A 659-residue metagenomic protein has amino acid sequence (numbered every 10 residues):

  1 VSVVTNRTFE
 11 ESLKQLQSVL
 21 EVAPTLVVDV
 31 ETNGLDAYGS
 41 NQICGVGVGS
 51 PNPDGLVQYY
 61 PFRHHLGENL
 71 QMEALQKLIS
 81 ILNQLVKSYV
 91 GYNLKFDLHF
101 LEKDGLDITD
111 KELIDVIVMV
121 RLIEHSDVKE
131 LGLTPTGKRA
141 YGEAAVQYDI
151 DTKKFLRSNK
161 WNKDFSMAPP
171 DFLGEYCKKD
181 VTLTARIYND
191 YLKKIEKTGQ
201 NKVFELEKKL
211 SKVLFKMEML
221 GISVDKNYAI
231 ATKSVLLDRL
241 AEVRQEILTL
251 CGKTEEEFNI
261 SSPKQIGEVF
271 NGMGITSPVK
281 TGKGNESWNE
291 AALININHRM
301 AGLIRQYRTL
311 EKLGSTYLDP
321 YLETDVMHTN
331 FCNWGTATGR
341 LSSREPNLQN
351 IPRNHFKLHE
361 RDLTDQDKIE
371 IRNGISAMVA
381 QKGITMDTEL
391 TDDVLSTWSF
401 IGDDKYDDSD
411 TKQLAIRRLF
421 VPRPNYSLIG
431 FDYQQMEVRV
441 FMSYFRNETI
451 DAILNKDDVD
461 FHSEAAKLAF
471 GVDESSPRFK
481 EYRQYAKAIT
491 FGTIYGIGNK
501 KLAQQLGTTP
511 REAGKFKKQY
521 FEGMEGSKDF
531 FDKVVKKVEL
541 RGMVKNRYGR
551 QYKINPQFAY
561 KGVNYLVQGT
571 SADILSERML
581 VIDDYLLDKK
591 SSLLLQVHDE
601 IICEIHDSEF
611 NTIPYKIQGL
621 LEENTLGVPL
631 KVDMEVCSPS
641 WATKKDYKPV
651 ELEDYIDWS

Functional and structural regions predicted by a protein language model:
V1-F62, T136-K412, V421-S427, Q434-E437 (+7 more regions): Conserved "right-hand" nucleotidyltransferase catalytic core of DNA-directed polymerases
E10, P53-Y89, I222: Nucleic-acid-processing active sites and adjacent nucleic-acid-binding tracks, predominantly divalent metal-dependent
V27, K87-D97, L428-G430: Acidic beta-strand-to-loop metal/phosphate-binding motif
L35-D36, K95-L106, M119-E124, G267-G274 (+2 more regions): Short active-site loop/helix that positions an aromatic residue
E102-L113, D127-T134, T198, N447-D451: A short alpha->loop->secondary-structure connector
D107-H125, L133-P135, D458-E464: Conserved beta-strand -> loop -> alpha-helix junction used to position metal-binding or nucleic-acid-contacting
F215, M219, T276, M327-T329 (+3 more regions): Conserved catalytic core of nucleic-acid polymerases
I613-L621: Short amphipathic alpha-helices in soluble, non-transmembrane regions that often serve as interface/regulatory elements
